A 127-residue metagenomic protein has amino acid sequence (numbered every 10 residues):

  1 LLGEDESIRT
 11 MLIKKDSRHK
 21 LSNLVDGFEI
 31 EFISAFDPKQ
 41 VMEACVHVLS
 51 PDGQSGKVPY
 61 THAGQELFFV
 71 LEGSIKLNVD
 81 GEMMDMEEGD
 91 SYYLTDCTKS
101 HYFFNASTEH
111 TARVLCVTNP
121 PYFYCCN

Functional and structural regions predicted by a protein language model:
L1-L12: Short C-terminal boundary/hinge segments that cap the last helix of small helical domains
H19-V58, C116-Y122: A short glycine-rich, His/Asp/Glu-containing loop-to-beta-strand
F28, E87, D96-C125: Ligand-binding loop in jelly-roll beta-barrel domains
I33, D80-D96: Short acidic-glycine-tyrosine-enriched beta hairpin
V48-L49, T61-L77, V117: Short, conserved beta-strand element in jelly-roll/cupin
Q54-S55, K76, S91-Y92, C97-F103: Histidine-centered metal-chelating micro-motifs
G56-H62, F103-A106: Short histidine-centered beta-strand/loop micro-motifs that create catalytic or ligand/metal-coordination sites
